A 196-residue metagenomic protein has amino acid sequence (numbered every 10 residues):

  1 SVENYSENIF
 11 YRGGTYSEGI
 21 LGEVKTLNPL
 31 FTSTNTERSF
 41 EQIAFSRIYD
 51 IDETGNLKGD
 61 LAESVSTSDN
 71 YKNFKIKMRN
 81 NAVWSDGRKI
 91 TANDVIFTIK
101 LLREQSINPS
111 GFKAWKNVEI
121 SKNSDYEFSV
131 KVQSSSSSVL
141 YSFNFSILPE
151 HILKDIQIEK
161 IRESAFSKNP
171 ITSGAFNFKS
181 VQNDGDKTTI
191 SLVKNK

Functional and structural regions predicted by a protein language model:
S1-R12, E119: Short, low-complexity disordered leader/linker segments with a strong preference for bacterial N-terminal type II
R12-E23, E63, N73-I76, V95-T98 (+3 more regions): Short, well-ordered beta-strand elements
G19-D69, K77, K100, I171-S173: N-terminal lobe/hinge region of extracytoplasmic solute-binding protein
E23-T26, G55, N81-V83, S135-S138 (+1 more regions): Solvent-exposed loop/turn segments at secondary-structure junctions within structured extracellular/periplasmic domains
K58-L61, G111-W115: N-terminal post-signal-peptidase region of extra-cytosolic proteins
E63-N108, S129-K131: Aromatic- and charge-enriched surface segment that lines or borders ligand/interaction sites
F112-Q157, Q182: Surface-exposed binding/hinge segments that line and control ligand-binding clefts or catalytic entry sites
F145-K196: Gly/Pro-rich hinge or "lid" segments in bacterial periplasmic/extracellular proteins
